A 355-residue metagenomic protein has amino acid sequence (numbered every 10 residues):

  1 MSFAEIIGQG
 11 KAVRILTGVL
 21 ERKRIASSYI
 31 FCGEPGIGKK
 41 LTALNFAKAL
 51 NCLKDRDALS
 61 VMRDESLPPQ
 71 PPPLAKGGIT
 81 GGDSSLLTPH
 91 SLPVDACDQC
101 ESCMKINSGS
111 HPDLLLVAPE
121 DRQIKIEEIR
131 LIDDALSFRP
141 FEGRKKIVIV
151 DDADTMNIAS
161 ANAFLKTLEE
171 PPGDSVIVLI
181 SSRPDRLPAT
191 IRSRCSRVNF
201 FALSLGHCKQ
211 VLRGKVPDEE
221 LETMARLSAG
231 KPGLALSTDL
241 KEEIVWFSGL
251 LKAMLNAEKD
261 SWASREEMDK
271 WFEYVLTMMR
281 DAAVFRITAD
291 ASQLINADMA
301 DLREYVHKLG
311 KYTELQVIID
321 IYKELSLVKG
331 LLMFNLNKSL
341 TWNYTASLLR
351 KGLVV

Functional and structural regions predicted by a protein language model:
M1-A49, D55-L59, S102-K105, G173-V176 (+1 more regions): Charged, glycine-rich active-site and insertion segments that engage polyanionic ligands
S2-P71, A75-A159: Clamp-loader machinery-focused feature within the broader ASCE/P-loop NTPase space
A118-R122, I177, K311: Short gly/ser-rich anion-binding loops that grip negatively charged ligand groups
S137, N162-L179: Conserved catalytic/switch belt of AAA+ P-loop NTPases
D151-N157, N162-E169, D185: Catalytic acidic motif of RecA-like/P-loop NTPases
